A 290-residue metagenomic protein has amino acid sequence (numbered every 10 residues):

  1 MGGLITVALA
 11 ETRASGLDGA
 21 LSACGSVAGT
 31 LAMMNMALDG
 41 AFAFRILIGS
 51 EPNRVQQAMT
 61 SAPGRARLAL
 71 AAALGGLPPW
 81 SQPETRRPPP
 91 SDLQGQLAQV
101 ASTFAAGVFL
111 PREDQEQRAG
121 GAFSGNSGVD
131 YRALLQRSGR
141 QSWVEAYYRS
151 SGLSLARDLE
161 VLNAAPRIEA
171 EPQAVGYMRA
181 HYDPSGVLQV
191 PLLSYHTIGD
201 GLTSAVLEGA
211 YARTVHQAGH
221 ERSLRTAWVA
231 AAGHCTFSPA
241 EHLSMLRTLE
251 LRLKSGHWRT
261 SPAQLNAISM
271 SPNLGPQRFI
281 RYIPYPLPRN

Functional and structural regions predicted by a protein language model:
G3-A14: Short glycine-enriched nucleophile-adjacent loop and the immediately C-terminal alpha-helix near the catalytic center
S15-L31: A conserved short beta-strand
S26-D183: Accessory cap/linker subdomain of secreted extracellular hydrolases
L188, L193-H196: Short beta-strand/loop motif that positions the catalytic acidic residue of the alpha/beta-hydrolase fold
I198-D200, G233: Acidic beta-to-alpha connecting loop that harbors the catalytic carboxylate
L202-L207: Conserved alpha/beta-hydrolase "acid-adjacent" motif
S223-F237: Histidine-bearing beta->alpha loop at or near hydrolase active sites
E241-N290: Catalytic active-site module of serine/aspartate enzymes centered on a nucleophile-bearing elbow/loop
